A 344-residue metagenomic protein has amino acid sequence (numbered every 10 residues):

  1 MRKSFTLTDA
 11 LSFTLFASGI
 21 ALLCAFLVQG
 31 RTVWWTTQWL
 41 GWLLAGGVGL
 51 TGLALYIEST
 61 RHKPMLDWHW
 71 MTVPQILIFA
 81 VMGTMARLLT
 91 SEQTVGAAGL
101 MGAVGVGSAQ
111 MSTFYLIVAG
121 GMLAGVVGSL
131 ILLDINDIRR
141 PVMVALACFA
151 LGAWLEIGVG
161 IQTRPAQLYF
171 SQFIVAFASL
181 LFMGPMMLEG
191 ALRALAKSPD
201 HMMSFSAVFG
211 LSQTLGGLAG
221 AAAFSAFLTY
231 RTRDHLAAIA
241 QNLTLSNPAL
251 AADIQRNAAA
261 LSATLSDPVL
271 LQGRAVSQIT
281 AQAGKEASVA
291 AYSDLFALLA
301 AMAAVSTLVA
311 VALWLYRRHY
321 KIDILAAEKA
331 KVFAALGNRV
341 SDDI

Functional and structural regions predicted by a protein language model:
M1-V81: Hydrophobic transmembrane-helix bundles of small-molecule transporters
L15, L43, F79, Q172 (+1 more regions): Small-residue packing motifs within transmembrane alpha-helices
A17-A21, L44, V48, A119 (+6 more regions): Alpha-helical transmembrane spans of integral membrane proteins, capturing the lipid-embedded, hydrophobic core of TM
S18-G19, F26, L44-V48, M143-G152 (+3 more regions): Small-residue hotspots
L27-V33, L55-S59, S91, I157-I161 (+1 more regions): Transmembrane helix-loop junctions and nearby membrane-interface residues
Q38, K63-D234: 12-transmembrane solute porter fold
G49, C148-G158, V305-A312: Transmembrane-helix signature of multi-pass solute transporters
V208-I344: Hydrophobic transmembrane architecture of multi-pass small-molecule transporters
